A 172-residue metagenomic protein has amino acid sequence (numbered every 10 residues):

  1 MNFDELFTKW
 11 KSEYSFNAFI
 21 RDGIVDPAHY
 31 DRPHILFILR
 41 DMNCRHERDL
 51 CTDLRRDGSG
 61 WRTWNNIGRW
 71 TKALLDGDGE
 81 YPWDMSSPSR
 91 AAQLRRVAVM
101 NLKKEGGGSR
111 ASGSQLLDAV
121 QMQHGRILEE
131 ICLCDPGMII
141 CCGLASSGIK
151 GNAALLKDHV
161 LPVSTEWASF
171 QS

Functional and structural regions predicted by a protein language model:
M1-K72, R126, E130, A168-F170: Active-site and ligand/interface coordination hotspots across diverse enzymes and nucleic-acid-associated assemblies
P27, S89-R90: Short secondary-structure boundary/capping segments
Y30-P33, Q93-L94, L133-D135: Short, well-ordered loop/turn elements at secondary-structure boundaries
F37-N43, V99-K104, L144: Short loop/turn segments at strand-loop or loop-helix junctions that form parts of catalytic or ligand-binding pockets
W64-S89, K150-S172: Charged, glycine-enriched surface loops/patches that mediate electrostatic binding to polyanionic ligands
R90-K103, G107: Short, contiguous, well-structured surface segments enriched in hydrophobic/aromatic residues
E105-S172: Glycine/proline-rich loop-helix segments at beta-alpha junctions forming the active-site rim of enzyme cores
